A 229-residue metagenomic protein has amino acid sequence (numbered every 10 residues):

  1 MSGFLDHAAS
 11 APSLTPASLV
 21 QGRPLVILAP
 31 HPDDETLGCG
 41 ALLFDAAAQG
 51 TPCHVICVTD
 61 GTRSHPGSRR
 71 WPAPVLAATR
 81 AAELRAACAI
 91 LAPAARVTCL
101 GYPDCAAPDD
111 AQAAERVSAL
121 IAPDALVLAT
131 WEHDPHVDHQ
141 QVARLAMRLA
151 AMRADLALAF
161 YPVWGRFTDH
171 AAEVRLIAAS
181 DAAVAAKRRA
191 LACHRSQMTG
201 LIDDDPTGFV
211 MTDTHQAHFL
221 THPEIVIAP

Functional and structural regions predicted by a protein language model:
M1-R153, F160, R189, C193 (+2 more regions): Active-site beta-strand->loop->alpha-helix modules in alpha/beta enzyme cores, enriched in Gly/His/Asp(Glu)
L76, D138, A179-A182, H218: Generic detector of ordered secondary-structure context
A94, L156, Q197-L201: Generic macromolecular interface patches on structured domains
Y102-D104, V163, A179-D181: Active-site donor-binding loop signature of nucleotide-sugar glycosyltransferases
A107-A111, D169-A171, M211-D213: Short, solvent-exposed polar/charged micro-motifs at secondary-structure junctions
A151-R175: Short, flexible loop segments at boundaries between secondary-structure elements
T168-T207: A conserved mid-domain beta-alpha-beta active-site/ligand-binding segment of alpha/beta enzyme cores
L201, D205-P229: C-terminal and late-domain segments of enzyme folds
